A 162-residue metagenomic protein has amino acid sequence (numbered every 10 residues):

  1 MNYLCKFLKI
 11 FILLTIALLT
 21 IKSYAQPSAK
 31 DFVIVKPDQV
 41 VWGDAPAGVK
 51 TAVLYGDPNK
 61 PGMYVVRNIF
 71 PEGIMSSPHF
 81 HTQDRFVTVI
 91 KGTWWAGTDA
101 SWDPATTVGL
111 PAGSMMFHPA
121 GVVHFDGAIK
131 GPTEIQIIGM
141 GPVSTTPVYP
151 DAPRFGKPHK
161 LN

Functional and structural regions predicted by a protein language model:
M1-F11: Bacterial N-terminal signal peptides that target proteins for export
K9-K22: Bacterial N-terminal signal peptides
Y24-Y64, D151-N162: A short, N-terminal "cap"/entry segment at the start of jelly-roll beta-barrel domains of the cupin/DSBH fold
D31-V33, A105, F125-N162: Double-stranded beta-helix
Y64-H81, P119-A120: Conserved short histidine dyad/triad with adjacent acidic residue
P71-I74, H81-S101: Glycine- and acidic-residue-biased ligand/ion/polar-headgroup-sensing regions
S76-P78, A96-G97, H118, V123-I129: Short beta-strand His + acidic residue motifs that chelate non-heme Fe in jelly-roll/DSBH and cupin folds
A100-A120: Short acidic-glycine-tyrosine-enriched beta hairpin
